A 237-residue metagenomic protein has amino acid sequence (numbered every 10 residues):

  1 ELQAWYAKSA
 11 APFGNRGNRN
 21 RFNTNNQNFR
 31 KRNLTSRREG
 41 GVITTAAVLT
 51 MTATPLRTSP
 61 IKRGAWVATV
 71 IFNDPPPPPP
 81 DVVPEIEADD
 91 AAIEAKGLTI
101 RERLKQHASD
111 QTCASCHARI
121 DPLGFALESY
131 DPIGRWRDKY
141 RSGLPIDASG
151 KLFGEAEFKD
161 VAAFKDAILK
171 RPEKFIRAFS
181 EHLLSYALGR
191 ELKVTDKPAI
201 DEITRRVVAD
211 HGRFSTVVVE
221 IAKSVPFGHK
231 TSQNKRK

Functional and structural regions predicted by a protein language model:
E1-S185, K197-A209, V219-K237: Active-site substrate-binding loop specific to GH73 endo-beta-N-acetylglucosaminidase modules in bacterial autolysins
A187-E191: Core structural elements
S215: The conserved phosphate-sensing helix
